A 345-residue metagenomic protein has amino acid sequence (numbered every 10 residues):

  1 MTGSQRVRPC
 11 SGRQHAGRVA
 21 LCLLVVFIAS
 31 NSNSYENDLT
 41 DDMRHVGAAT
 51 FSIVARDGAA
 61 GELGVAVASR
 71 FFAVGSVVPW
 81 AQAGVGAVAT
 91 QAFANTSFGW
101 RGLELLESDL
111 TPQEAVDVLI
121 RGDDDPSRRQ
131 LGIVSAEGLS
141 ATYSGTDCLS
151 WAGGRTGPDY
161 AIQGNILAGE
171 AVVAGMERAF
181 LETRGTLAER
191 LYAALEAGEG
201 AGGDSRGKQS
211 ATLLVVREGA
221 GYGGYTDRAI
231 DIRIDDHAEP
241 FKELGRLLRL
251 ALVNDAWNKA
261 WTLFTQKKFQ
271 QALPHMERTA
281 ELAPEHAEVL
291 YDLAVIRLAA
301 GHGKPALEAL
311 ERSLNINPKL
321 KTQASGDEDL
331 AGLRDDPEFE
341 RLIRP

Functional and structural regions predicted by a protein language model:
Y35-R206, L213, D235-Q266: Alpha/propeptide regions of enzymes that mature by internal proteolysis
V253, A287-E288, K321-T322: Helix-start (N-cap) detector for alpha-helical repeat units in TPR-like alpha-solenoids, especially tetratricopeptide
L263, H275, L290-R297, A309: TPR/Sel1-like alpha-solenoid repeat signature
T265, A299, G332-L333: Register position in tetratricopeptide repeats
T279, R312-S313: Canonical positions in the second alpha-helix
K319-P345: Terminal, low-structured helical/coil segments at or just beyond the last alpha-helical repeat
